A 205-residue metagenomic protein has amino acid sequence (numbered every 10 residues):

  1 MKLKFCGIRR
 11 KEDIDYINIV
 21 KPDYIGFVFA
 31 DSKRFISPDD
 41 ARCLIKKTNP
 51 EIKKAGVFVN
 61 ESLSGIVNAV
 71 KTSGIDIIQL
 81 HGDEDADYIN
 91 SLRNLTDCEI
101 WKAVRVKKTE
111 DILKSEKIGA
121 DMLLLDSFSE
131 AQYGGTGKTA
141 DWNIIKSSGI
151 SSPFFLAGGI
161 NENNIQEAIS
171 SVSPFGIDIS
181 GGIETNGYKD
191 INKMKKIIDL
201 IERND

Functional and structural regions predicted by a protein language model:
M1-D205: Conserved N-terminal beta1-alpha1 strand-loop-helix module at the mouth
